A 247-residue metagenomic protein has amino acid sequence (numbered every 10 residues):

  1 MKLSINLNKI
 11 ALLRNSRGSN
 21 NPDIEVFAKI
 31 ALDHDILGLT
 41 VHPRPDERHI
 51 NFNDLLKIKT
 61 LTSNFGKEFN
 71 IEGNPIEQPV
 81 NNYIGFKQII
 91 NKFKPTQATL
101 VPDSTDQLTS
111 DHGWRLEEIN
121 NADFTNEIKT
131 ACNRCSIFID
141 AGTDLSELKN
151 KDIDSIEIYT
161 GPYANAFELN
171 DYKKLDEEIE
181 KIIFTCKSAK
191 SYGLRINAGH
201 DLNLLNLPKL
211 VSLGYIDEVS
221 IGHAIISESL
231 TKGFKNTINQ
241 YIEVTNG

Functional and structural regions predicted by a protein language model:
M1-F69, P75-E77, N91-F93, N150-K151 (+1 more regions): Conserved N-terminal beta1-alpha1 strand-loop-helix module at the mouth
L3-L7, L39-V41, K67-G73, T96-L100 (+4 more regions): Hydrophobic faces of well-ordered beta-strands that scaffold small-molecule active sites in alpha/beta enzyme cores
D35-L37, T62-G66, N91-Q97, T130 (+2 more regions): Glycine-enriched alpha-helix->loop->beta-strand junction motifs that scaffold or abut catalytic
L37-T60, P102-L116, T160-K173, S229: Glycine-rich, proline-tolerant flexible connector loops at the mouths of alpha/beta enzymes
R48-G73, E117-S136, K174-A198, L204 (+1 more regions): Alpha-helix-loop-beta-strand connector modules within alpha/beta enzyme cores
I58, Q78-K92, A141-D152, A198 (+1 more regions): Catalytic cores of alpha/beta
K59-E117: Glycine/small-residue-rich loop that forms an oxyanion/phosphate-binding "nest" at active or ligand-binding sites
R134, F138-K181, T185-S188: Histidine/lysine/aspartate-rich catalytic loop segments that bind and position anionic ligands
